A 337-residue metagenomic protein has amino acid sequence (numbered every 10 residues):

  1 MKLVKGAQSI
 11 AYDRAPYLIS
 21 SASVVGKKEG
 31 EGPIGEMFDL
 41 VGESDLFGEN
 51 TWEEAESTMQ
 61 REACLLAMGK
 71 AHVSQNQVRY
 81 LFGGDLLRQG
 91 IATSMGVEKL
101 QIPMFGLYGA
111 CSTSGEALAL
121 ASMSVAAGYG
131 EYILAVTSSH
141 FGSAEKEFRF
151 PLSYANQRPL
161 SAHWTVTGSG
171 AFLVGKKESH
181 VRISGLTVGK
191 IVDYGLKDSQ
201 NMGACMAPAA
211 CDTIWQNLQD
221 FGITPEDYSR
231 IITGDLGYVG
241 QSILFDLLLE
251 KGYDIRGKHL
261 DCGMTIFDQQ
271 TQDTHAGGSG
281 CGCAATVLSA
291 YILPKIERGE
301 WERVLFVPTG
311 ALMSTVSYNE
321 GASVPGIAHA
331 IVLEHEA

Functional and structural regions predicted by a protein language model:
M1-E53, P151-W215, D220-I223, D254-D273 (+3 more regions): Condensing-enzyme catalytic core mediating Claisen C-C bond formation in acyl metabolism
L18, W52-C111, D227-S242, L247: Conserved beta-ketoacyl condensing-enzyme motif
S23-V24, G83-Q89, S139-H140, S179 (+1 more regions): Short glycine-enriched loops at secondary-structure junctions
E29-E31, A92-S94, A144-R149, L196 (+2 more regions): Short acidic, glycine/serine/threonine-rich loops at helix termini
E56-H72, L118-L120, C205-D220, V287-I292: Short, well-ordered amphipathic alpha-helical segments that serve as non-catalytic structural scaffolds within diverse
S94-K146, F150-S161: A generic, well-ordered mixed alpha/beta core segment in the N-terminal half of proteins
L107-A135, F172-V174, S279-W301: Active-site-proximal alpha-helical scaffold in enzymes
I232-R256, L260-L293: Internal helical hairpin/lid segments
